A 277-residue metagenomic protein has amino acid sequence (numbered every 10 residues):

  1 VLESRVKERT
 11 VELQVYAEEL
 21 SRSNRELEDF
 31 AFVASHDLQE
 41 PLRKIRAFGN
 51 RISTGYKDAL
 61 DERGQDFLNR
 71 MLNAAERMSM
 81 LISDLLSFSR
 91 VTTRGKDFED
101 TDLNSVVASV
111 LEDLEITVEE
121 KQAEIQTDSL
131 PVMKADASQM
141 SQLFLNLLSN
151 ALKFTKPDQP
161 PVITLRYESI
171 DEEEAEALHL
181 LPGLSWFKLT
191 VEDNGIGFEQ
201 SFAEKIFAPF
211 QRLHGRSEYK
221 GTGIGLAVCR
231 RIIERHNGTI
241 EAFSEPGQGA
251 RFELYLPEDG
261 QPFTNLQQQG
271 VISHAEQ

Functional and structural regions predicted by a protein language model:
V1-R25, D29: Amphipathic alpha-helical coiled-coil "transmission" helices that mediate dimerization and conformational coupling
N73-M78: Short alpha-helical segment of the dimerization/phosphotransfer core of two-component systems
D97-E112, T164-Y167: A conserved beta-strand-to-alpha-helix junction within the catalytic ATP-binding
P160-E173, G183: Short beta-strand/loop element within the Bergerat-fold HATPase_c
L184-F187, F198-F210, G270: Short conserved segment of the HATPase_c
G225, C229: Short alpha-helical Gxxx[C/S/T] motif in the catalytic ATP-binding
